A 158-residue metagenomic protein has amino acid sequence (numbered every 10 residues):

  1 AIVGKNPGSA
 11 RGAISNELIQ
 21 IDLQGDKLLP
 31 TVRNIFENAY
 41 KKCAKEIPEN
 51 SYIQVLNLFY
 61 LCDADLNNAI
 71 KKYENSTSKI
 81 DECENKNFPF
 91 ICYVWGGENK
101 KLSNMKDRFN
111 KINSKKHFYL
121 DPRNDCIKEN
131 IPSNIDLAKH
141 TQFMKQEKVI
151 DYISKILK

Functional and structural regions predicted by a protein language model:
A1-K86: A polyanion-binding, active-site-adjacent surface
Y52-N57, I91-V94, H117-P122: A structural signal for short, well-ordered beta-strand segments and their strand-loop junctions that often border
F90-S103: Acidic beta-strand-to-loop metal/phosphate-binding motif
S103-K158: C-terminal capping/extension of enzyme domains
